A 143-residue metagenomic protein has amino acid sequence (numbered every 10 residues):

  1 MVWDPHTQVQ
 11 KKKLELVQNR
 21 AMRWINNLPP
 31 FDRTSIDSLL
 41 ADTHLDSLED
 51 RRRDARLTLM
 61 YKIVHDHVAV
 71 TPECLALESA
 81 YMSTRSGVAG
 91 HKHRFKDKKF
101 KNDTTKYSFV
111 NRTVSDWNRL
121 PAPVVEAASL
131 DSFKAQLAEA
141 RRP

Functional and structural regions predicted by a protein language model:
M1-P143: Hydrophobic/basic alpha-helical segments
